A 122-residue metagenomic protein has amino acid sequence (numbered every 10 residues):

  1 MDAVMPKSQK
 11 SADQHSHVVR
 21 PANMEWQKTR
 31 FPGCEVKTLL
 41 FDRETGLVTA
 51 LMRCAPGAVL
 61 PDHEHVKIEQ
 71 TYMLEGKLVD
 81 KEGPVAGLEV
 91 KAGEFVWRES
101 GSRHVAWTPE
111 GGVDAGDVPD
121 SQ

Functional and structural regions predicted by a protein language model:
M1-G46: A short, N-terminal "cap"/entry segment at the start of jelly-roll beta-barrel domains of the cupin/DSBH fold
C34, T49, I68: Short coil/loop residues immediately preceding or within conserved phosphate-binding loops of NTP-utilizing enzyme
E44-L47, A55-A58, K77-V79, S102 (+1 more regions): Short, charged/polar surface micro-motifs in flexible loops or helix N-caps
A50-M52, L60-H65, E82, G87 (+1 more regions): Short histidine-centered beta-strand/loop micro-motifs that create catalytic or ligand/metal-coordination sites
P56, H65-G83: Glycine- and acidic-residue-biased ligand/ion/polar-headgroup-sensing regions
Q70, W97, E110-Q122: A short hydrophobic beta-strand segment most commonly corresponding to one strand of the jelly-roll/cupin
K81-V105: Short acidic-glycine-tyrosine-enriched beta hairpin
